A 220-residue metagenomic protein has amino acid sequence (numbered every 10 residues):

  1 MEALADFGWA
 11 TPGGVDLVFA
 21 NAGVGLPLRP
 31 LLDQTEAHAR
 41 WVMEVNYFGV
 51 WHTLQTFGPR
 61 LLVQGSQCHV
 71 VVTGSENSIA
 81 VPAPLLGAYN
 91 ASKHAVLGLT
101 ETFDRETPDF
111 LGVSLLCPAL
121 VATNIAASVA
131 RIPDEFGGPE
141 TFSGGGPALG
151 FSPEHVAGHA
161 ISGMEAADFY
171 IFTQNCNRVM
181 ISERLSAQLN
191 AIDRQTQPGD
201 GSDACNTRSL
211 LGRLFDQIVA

Functional and structural regions predicted by a protein language model:
M1-G13, F57: Conserved amphipathic alpha-helix within the SDR
G14-V15, L61-S75, D109-G112: Active-site loop of short-chain dehydrogenase/reductase
N21-P27: Conserved NAD(P)H cofactor-binding loop of Rossmann-fold oxidoreductase domains
R29-L31, H38-R40: Substrate-binding pocket helix/loop in short-chain dehydrogenase/reductase
L54-Q55, E101: A short, exposed helix-loop element centered on a Lys and neighboring polar residues
V71-A95, T100-E101, R105, L120: Catalytic loop of short-chain dehydrogenase/reductase
R105-C176: SDR active-site lid
